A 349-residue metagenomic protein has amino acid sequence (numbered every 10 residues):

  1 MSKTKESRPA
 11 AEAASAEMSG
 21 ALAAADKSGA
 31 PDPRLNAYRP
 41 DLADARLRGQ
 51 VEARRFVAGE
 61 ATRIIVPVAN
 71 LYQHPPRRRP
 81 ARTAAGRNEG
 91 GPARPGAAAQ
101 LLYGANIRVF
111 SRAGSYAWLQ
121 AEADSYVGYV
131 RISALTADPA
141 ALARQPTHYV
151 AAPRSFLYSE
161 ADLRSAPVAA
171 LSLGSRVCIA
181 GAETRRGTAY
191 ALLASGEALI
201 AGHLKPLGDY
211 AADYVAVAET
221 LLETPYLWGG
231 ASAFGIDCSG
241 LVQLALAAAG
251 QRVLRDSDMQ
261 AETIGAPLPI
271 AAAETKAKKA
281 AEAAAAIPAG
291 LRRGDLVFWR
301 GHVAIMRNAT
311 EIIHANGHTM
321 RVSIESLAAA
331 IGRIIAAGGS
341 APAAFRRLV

Functional and structural regions predicted by a protein language model:
S2, I334-V349: Low-complexity, Gly/Ser/Thr/Pro-rich intrinsically disordered linker/tail segments
S2-A61, P76-P95, A99, Y103-R108 (+5 more regions): Boundary regions of SH3-family modules and the immediately adjacent low-complexity/disordered segments in eukaryotic
R54, E60-I65, L71, G96-A99 (+7 more regions): Hydrophobic/basic alpha-helical segments enriched in Actinobacteria
I65-P92, V150-D162, S257-A283: Short, structured beta-strand/loop micro-motifs enriched in basic residues and often containing a Trp
G104, V168-I179, R293-G294: Loop/turn positions that initiate beta-strands
S155, S159-L171, S175, T224-I236 (+1 more regions): Glycine-rich catalytic cores of cysteine/serine-nucleophile enzymes that process amide/ester linkages in cell-envelope
A218, G230-A249, V253-L254: Active-site nucleophilic cysteine motif
Q251-L327: ...with weaker cross-activation on analogous glycine-rich loops/strands in unrelated enzymes
